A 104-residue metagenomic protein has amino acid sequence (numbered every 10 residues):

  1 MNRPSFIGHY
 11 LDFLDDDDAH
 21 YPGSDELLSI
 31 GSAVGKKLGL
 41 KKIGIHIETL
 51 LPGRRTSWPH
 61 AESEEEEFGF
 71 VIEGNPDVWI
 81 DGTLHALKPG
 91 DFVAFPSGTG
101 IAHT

Functional and structural regions predicted by a protein language model:
M1-K42: A short, N-terminal "cap"/entry segment at the start of jelly-roll beta-barrel domains of the cupin/DSBH fold
L27-A33, H46-E62, S97: Conserved short histidine dyad/triad with adjacent acidic residue
I30, K41-H46, E67, G74 (+1 more regions): A generic structural signal for short beta-strands and their flanking turns/coil linkers
K36, I45, R54, N75 (+1 more regions): Gly/Ser/Thr-rich helix-start
K41, W79-T83: Short strand-coil-strand connectors
I47-L51, A61-W79: Short, conserved beta-strand element in jelly-roll/cupin
W58, V78-W79, F95, I101-T104: Short beta-strand His + acidic residue motifs that chelate non-heme Fe in jelly-roll/DSBH and cupin folds
G82-T99: Short acidic-glycine-tyrosine-enriched beta hairpin
